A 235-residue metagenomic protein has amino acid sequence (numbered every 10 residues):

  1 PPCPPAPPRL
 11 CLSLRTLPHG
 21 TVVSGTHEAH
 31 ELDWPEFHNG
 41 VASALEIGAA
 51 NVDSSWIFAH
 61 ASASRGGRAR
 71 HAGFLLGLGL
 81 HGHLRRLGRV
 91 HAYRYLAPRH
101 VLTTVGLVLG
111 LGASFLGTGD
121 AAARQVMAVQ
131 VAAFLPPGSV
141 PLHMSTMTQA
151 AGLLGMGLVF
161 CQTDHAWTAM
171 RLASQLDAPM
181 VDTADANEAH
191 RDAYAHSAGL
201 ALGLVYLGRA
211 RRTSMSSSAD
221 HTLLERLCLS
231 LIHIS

Functional and structural regions predicted by a protein language model:
P1-V22: Long, charge-dense tracts
G20, L45-R68, R86-H100, F134-P141: Internal amphipathic alpha-helical repeat/solenoid segments
A69-R70, L102-T104, M144, T148 (+2 more regions): Positions within the helices of HEAT/ARM-like alpha-solenoid repeats
H81-L84, S114-T118, L158-T163, L204-R212: Residue-level signature of the C-terminal ends
R85-R94, D120-A132, T163-Q175, A210-R226: Short sequence/structural elements of tandem HEAT/ARM alpha-solenoid repeats
I232-I234: Conserved small/polar residues in nucleotide/adenosyl-binding loops
